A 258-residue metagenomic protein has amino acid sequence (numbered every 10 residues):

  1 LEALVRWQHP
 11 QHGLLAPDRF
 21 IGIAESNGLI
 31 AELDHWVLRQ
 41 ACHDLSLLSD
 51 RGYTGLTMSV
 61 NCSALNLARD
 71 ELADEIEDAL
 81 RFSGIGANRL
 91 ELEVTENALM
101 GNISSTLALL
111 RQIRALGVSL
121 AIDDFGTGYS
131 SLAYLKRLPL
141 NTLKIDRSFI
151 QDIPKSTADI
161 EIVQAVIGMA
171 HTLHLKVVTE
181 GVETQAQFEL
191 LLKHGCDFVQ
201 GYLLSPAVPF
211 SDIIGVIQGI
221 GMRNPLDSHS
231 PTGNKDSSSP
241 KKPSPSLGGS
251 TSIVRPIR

Functional and structural regions predicted by a protein language model:
L1-I85, N97-A98, R111-Q112, F125-T127 (+3 more regions): Bacterial c-di-GMP phosphodiesterase EAL domain
E2-H12, N61-D70, R89-S104, R114-R258: EAL-family c-di-GMP phosphodiesterase catalytic domain
A108: Mobile late-domain/C-terminal helix-loop "cap" segments that border catalytic sites or the cytosolic face
